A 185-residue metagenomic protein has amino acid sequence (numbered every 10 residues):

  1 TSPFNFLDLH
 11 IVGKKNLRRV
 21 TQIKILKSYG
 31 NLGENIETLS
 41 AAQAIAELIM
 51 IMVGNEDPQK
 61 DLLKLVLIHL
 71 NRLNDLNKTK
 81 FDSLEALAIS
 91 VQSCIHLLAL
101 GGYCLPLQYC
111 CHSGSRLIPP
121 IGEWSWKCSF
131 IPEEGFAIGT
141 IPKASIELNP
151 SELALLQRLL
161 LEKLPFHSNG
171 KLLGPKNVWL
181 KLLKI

Functional and structural regions predicted by a protein language model:
T1-I185: Non-catalytic alpha-helical scaffolds and adjoining flexible linkers that form interface surfaces for assembly
